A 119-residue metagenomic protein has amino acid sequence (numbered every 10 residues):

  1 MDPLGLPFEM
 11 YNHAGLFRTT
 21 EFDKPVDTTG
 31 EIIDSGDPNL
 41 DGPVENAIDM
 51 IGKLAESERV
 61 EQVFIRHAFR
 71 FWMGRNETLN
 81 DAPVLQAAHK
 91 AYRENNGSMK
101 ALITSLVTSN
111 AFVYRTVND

Functional and structural regions predicted by a protein language model:
M1-R59, I65-F69, A82-E94, T104-D119: Active-site substrate-binding loop specific to GH73 endo-beta-N-acetylglucosaminidase modules in bacterial autolysins
W72-N76: Core structural elements
